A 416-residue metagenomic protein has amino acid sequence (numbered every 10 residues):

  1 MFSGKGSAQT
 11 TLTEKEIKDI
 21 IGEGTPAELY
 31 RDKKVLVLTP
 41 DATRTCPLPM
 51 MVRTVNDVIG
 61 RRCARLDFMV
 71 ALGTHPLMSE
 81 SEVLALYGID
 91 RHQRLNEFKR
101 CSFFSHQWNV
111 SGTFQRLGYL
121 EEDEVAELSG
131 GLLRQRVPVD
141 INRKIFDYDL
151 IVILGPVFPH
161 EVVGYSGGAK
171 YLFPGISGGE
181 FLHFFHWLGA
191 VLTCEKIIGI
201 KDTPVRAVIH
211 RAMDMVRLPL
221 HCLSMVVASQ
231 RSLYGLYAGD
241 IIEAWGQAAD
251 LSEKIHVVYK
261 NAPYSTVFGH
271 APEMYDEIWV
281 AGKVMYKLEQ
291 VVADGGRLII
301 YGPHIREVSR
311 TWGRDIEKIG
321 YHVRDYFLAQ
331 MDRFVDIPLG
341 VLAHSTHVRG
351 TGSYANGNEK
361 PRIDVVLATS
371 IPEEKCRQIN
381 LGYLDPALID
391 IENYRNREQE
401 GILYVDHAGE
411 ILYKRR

Functional and structural regions predicted by a protein language model:
M1-D19, L38-D41, A126-E127, Q230-G246 (+2 more regions): Acidic/glycine-enriched edge-of-secondary-structure segments
G4-K5, E14, K18, N356-R416: Extended hydrophobic packing segments that form well-structured cores
I21-L36, G60-C63, K144-D147, V216-R217 (+2 more regions): Glycine-rich phosphate/diphosphate-binding loops that line cofactor/substrate pockets in enzymes
K34-R44, M69-G73, I153, V267-A271: Short glycine-rich or small-residue beta-strand-to-loop segments that form or flank ligand, phosphate, metal/Fe-S
T45-L66, A281-V292, I299: Histidine-anchored nucleotide/phosphate-binding helix
A64-H75, R297-P303, V365-A368: Short internal beta-strands
E97-P263: Conserved, well-structured core segments that form the ligand-binding/active-site neighborhood of functional domains
D276-V366: C-terminal catalytic subdomain
